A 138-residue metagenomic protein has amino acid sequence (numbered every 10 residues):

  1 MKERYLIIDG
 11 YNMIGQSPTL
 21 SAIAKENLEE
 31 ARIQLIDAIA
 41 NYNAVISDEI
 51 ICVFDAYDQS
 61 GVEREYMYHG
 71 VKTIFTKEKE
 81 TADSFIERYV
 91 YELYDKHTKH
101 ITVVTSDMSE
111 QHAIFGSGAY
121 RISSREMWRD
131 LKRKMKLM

Functional and structural regions predicted by a protein language model:
E3-L6, N12-M138: Nuclease catalytic cores that cleave nucleic-acid phosphodiester bonds, predominantly acidic two-metal-ion
